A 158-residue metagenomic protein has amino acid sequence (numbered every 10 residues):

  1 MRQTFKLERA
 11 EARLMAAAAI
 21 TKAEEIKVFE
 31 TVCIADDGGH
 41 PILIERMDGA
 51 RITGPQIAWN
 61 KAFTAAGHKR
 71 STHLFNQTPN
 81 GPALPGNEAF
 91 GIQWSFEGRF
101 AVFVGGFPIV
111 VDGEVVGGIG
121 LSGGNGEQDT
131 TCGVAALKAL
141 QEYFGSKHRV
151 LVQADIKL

Functional and structural regions predicted by a protein language model:
M1-L158: Flexible, solvent-exposed loop/hinge segments and secondary-structure transition points
